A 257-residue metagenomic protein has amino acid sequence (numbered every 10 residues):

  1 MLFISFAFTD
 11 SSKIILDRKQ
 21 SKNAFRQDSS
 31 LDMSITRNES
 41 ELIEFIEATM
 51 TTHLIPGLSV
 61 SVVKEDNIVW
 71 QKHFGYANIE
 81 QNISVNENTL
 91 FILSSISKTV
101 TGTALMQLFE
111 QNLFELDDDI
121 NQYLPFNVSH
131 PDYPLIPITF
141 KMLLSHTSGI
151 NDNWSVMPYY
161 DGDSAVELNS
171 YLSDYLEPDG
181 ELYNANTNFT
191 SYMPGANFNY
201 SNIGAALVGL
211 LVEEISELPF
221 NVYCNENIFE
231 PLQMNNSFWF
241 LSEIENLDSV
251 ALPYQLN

Functional and structural regions predicted by a protein language model:
I4-I14: Bacterial Sec-dependent signal peptides at the C-terminal "C-region" and cleavage site
Q20-L31: Acidic/histidine-rich, surface-exposed loop or edge segments in extracytoplasmic proteins
L31-F91, E115, E181-F189: Short, conserved catalytic-motif segment at the N-terminal edge
S34-E41, L54, V85-N88, I92-V100 (+6 more regions): Extracytoplasmic/periplasmic, Sec-exported soluble proteins
S40-I46, V60, D66, L90-I120 (+1 more regions): Active-site SXXK
N78, D132-N257: Short, surface-exposed loop or secondary-structure junction motifs that flank catalytic or metal-binding residues
L116-P131, P231-L232: Short, glycine/proline-biased beta-turn/loop segments that scaffold the active-site neighborhood
